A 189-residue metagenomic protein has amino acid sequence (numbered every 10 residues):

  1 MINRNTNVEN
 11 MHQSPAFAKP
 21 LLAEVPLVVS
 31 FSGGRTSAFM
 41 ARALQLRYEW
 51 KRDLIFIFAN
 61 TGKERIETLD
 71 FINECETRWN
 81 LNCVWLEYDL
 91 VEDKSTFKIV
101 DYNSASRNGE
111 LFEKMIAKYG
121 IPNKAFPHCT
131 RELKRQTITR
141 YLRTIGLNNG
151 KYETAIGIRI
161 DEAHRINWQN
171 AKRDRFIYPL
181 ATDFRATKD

Functional and structural regions predicted by a protein language model:
I2-D189: Nucleotide-activated chemistry modules centered on ATP-dependent adenylation/adenylyltransferase
